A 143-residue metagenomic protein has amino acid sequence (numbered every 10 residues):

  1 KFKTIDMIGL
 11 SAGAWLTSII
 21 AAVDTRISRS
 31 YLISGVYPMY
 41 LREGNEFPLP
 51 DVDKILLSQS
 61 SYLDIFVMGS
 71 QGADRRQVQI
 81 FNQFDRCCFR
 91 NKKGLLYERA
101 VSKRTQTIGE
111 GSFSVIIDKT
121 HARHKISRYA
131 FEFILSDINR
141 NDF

Functional and structural regions predicted by a protein language model:
K1-S11, I27: Gly/Ser-rich "nucleophile elbow"/oxyanion-hole loop immediately N-terminal to the catalytic nucleophile in hydrolases
I5, Q77, S112-F113: Hydrophobic anchor at the start of a short beta-strand that flanks the dinucleotide cofactor-binding loop
G9-A21: Glycine-rich nucleophile elbow surrounding the catalytic serine of serine-hydrolase chemistry
L10, N82-F84, K119-T120: Structural motif
D24: Acidic-histidine catalytic/liganding microenvironments
S30-I33: A short, hydrophobic beta-strand element of the alpha/beta-hydrolase
P38-G109: The feature captures the conserved acid-bearing segment of alpha/beta-hydrolase catalytic domains
S102-F143: C-terminal catalytic histidine-bearing segment of alpha/beta-hydrolase fold enzymes
